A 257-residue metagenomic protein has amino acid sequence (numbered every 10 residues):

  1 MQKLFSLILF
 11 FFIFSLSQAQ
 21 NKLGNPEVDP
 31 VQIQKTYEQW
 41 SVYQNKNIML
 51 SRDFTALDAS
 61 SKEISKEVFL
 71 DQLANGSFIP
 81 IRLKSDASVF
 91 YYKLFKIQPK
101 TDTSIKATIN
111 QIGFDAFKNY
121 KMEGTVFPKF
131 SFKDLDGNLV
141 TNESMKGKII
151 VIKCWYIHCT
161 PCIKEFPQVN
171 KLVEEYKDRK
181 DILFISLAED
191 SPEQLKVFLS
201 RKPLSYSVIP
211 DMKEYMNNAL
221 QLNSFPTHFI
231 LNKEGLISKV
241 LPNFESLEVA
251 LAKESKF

Functional and structural regions predicted by a protein language model:
M1-G24, F257: Bacterial Sec-dependent N-terminal signal peptides
P30-Q44, F69-L70, G76-K129: N-proximal helix/coil linker or "cap" segments that precede and/or mark the start of modular domains
K62, G137, C159, L231-I237: Short, glycine-anchored, charge-dense loop/turn motifs used at functional sites
A107, Q111-I112, I230-F257: Thiol-/selenol-based redox modules, centered on thioredoxin-like and closely related oxidoreductase domains
K129-I150: A short beta-strand-turn-helix
K146, K153-E174: Conserved redox-active cysteine motifs that mediate thiol-disulfide chemistry, especially di-cysteine Cys-X(1-2)-Cys
K148, W155-H158, S191, S224: Short pre-active-site segment immediately N-terminal to redox-active cysteine/selenocysteine motifs in thiol-based
I185, K196-E234, P242: Short, internal strand/loop/helix patches that form the active-site neighborhood or redox-interaction surface
